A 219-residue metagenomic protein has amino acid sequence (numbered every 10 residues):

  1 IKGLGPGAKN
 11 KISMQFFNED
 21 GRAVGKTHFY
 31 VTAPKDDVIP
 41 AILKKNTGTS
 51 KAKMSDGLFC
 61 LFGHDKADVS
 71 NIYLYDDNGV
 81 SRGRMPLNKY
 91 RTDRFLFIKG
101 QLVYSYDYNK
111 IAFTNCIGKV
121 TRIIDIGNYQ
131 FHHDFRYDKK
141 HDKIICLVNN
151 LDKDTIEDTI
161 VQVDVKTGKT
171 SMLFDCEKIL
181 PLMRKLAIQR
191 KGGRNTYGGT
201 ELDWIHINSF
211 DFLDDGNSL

Functional and structural regions predicted by a protein language model:
K2, K9-L219: Histidine-/acidic-rich catalytic cores in large beta-rich domains
